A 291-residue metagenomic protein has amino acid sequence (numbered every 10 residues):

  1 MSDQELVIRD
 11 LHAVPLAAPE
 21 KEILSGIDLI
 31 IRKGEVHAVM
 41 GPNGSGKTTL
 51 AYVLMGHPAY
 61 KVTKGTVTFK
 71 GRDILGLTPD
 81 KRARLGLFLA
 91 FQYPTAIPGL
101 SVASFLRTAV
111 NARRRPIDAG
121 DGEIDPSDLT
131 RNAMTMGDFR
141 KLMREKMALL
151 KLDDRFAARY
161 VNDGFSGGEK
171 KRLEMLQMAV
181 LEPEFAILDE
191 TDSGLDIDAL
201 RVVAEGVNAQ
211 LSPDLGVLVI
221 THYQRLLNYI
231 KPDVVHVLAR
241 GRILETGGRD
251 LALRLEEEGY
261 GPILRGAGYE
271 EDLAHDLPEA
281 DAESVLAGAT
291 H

Functional and structural regions predicted by a protein language model:
S2-I8, H12-G26, R32-A38, H57-V62 (+2 more regions): A short, flexible loop at the N-terminus of ABC-type nucleotide-binding domains that lies
M40-P42: The feature captures the beta-strand-to-loop junction immediately N-terminal to the Walker
T63-R72, P126, R131: Conserved ABC transporter NBD signature motif
T66-R82, N162: ABC ATPase NBD Q-loop/coupling interface
T95-E184: ABC-family P-loop ATPase nucleotide-binding domains
I187-T191, D198: Walker B catalytic motif
L200-P213: Helical segment within the ABC ATPase nucleotide-binding domain
L238, R242-R265: Conserved beta-strand-loop-alpha-helix hinge in the C-terminal portion of ABC ATPase nucleotide-binding domains
